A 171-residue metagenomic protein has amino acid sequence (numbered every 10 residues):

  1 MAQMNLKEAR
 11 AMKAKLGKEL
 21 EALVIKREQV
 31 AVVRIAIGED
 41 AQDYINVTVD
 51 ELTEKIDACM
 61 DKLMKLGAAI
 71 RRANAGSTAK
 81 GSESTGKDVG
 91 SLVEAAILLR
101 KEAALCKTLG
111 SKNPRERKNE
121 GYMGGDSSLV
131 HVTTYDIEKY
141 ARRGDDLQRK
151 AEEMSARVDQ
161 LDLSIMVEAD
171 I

Functional and structural regions predicted by a protein language model:
M1-I171: Structural preference for solvent-exposed beta-strand-turn elements and adjacent flexible terminal/loop segments within
